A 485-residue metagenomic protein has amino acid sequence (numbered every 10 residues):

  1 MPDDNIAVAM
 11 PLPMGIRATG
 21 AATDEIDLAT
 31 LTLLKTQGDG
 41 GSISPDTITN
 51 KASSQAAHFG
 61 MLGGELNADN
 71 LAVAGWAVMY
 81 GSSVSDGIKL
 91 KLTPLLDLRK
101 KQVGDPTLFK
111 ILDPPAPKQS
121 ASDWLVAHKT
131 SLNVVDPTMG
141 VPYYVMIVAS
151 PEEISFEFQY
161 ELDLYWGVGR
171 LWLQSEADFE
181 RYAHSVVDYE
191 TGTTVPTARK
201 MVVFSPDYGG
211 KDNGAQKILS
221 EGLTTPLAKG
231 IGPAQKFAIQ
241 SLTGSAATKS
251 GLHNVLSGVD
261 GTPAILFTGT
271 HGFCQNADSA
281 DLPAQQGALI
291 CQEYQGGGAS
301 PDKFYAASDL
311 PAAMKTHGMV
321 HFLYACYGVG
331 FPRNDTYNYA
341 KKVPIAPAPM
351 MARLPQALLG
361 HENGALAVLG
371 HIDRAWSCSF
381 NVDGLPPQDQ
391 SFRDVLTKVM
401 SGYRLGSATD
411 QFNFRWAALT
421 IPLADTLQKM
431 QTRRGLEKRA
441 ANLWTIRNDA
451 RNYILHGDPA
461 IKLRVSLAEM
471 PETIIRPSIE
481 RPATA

Functional and structural regions predicted by a protein language model:
M1-F158, R433, K438-A485: Pre-catalytic or accessory/regulatory segments outside the catalytic core
A21, I26, K35, D46-T47 (+4 more regions): A domain-level signal for caspase-like cysteine endopeptidase catalytic cores and their zymogen-processing architecture
G60-G64, H184-E190, D302-A312, M351-A357: Alpha-helical scaffolding within the catalytic cores of extracellular/periplasmic polymer-degrading hydrolases
A68-N70, V135-M139, G192-T194, V255-D260 (+5 more regions): A general structural signal for short secondary-structure junctions and capping/turn motifs
S82-S83, R99-V103, S131-E153, P226-A352 (+2 more regions): Catalytic-core segments of thiol-dependent peptidases
I88-D97, L125-K129, L219-T225, S300-S308 (+2 more regions): Well-ordered, non-membrane alpha-helical segments in soluble/globular domains
R199, F204-G210, K229, A325-P482: Active-site-proximal C-terminal subdomain of hydrolase catalytic domains
